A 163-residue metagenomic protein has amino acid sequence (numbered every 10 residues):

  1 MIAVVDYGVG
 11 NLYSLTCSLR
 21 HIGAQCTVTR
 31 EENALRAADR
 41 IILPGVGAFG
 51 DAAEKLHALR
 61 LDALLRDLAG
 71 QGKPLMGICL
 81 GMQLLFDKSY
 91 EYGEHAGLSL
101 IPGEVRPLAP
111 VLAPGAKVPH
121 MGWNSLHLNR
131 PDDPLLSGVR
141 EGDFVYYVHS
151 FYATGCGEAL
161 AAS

Functional and structural regions predicted by a protein language model:
I2, L75, E158-A159: Structured catalytic cores of enzymes that bind and process phosphorylated ligands/cofactors
I2-G23: N-terminal beta1-alpha1 ligand-phosphate binding loop
C26-V28, V105: Generic structural signal for residues in well-ordered beta-strands
A34-L35, L68: Structural alpha-helical scaffold elements that stabilize or flank donor/cofactor-binding regions in carbohydrate
A38: An anion/phosphate-binding loop that grips the pyrophosphate of nucleotide cofactors and donors
I42-P44: Structural motif
G47-M121: Cysteine-nucleophile active-site neighborhood
K88-S163: Pocket-forming structural segment of enzyme catalytic cores
